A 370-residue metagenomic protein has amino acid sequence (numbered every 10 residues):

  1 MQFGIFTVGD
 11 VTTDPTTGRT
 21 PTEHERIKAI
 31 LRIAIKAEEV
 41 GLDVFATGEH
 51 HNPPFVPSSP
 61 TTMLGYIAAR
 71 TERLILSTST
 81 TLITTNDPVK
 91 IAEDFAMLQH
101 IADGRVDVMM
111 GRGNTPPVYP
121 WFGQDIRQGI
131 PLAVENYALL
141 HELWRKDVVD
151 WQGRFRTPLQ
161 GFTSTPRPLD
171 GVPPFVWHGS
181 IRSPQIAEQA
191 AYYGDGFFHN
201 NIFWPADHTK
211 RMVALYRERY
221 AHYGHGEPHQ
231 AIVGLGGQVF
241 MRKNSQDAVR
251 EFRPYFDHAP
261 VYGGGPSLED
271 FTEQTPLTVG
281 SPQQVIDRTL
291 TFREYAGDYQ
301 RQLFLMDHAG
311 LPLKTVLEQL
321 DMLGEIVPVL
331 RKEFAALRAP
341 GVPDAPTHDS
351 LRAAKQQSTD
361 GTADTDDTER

Functional and structural regions predicted by a protein language model:
M1-I75, V342-A345, K355, E369: N-terminal beta1-alpha1-beta2 module of alpha/beta enzyme domains
F3, G41, E49, I67 (+7 more regions): Conserved, mostly hydrophobic/aromatic
F3-T7, F45-T47, L76-T78, V106-M110 (+4 more regions): Hydrophobic faces of well-ordered beta-strands that scaffold small-molecule active sites in alpha/beta enzyme cores
I5, I130-S164, D207-Q300, M306 (+2 more regions): An alpha-helical appendage that flanks or caps ligand/catalytic pockets
D14-I27, T81-V89, V172-R182, Q274-S281: Active-site mouth loops of central-metabolism enzymes
T16, D87-D195, K210, A214 (+2 more regions): Internal, glycine-rich beta/alpha segment that forms the wall or movable "lid" of small-molecule/cofactor binding
E25-K36, D94, I181-E188, V285-T291: Short, acidic/polar
V44-I67, L82, N114, N201-W204 (+1 more regions): Glycine-rich, proline-tolerant flexible connector loops at the mouths of alpha/beta enzymes
